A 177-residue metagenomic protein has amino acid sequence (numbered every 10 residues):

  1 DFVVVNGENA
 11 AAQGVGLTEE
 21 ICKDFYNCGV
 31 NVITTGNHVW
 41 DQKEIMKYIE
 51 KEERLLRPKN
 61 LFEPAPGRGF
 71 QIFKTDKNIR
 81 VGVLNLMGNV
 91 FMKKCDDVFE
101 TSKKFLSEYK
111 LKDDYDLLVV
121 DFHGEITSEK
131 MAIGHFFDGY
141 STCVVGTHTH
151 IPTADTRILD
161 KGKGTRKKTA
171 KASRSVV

Functional and structural regions predicted by a protein language model:
D1-V177: Acidic, metal/ion-coordinating pockets
